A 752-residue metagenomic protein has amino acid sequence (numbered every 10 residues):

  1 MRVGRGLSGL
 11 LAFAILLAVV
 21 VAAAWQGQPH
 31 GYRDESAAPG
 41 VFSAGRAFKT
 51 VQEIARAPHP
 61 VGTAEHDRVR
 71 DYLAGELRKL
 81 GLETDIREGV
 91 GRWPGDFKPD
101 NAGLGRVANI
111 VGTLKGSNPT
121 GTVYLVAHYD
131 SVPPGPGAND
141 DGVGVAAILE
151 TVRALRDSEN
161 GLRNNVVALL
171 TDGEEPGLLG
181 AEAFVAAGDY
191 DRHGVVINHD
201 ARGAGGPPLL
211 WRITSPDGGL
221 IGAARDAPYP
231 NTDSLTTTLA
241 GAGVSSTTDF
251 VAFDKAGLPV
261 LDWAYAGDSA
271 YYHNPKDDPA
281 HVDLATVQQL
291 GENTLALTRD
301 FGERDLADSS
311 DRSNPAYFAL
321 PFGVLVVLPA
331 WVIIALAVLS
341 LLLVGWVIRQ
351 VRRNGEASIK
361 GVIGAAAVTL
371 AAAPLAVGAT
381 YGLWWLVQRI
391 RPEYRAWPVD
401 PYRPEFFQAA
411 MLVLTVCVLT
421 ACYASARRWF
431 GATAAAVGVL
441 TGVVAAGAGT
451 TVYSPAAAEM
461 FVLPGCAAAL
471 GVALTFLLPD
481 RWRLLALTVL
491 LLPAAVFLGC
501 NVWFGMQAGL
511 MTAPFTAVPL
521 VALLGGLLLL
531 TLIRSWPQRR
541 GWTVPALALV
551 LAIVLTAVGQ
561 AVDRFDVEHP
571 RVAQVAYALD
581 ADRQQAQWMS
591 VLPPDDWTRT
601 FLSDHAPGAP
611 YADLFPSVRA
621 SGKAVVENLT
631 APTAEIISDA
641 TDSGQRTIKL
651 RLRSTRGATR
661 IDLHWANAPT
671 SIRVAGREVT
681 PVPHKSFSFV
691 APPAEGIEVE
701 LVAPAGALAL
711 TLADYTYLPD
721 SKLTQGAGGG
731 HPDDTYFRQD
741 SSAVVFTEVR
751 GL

Functional and structural regions predicted by a protein language model:
M1-L11, A365, T369: N-terminal membrane topogenic signal
G9-A23, P545-A557: Hydrophobic membrane-insertion alpha-helices, especially the h-region of bacterial N-terminal signal peptides
A23-G27, S310-N314, W384-R391: Peri-membrane helix termini and adjoining interfacial loops of integral membrane proteins
G27-V326, R677, P681, S686-P704: Soluble extramembrane regions of membrane proteins in the secretory/endomembrane system
D71-T113, T120, V145-A146, A223-D226 (+1 more regions): Extracytosolic and intramembrane catalytic regions of membrane-associated proteins in envelope/secretory systems
R192-L210, W331-E356: C-terminal domain-closing interface element
A319-V338, D400-F407: Juxtamembrane/start-of-transmembrane alpha-helix segments at the extracytoplasmic/lumenal side of membrane anchors
V338-E635: Alpha-helical transmembrane segments of integral membrane proteins
